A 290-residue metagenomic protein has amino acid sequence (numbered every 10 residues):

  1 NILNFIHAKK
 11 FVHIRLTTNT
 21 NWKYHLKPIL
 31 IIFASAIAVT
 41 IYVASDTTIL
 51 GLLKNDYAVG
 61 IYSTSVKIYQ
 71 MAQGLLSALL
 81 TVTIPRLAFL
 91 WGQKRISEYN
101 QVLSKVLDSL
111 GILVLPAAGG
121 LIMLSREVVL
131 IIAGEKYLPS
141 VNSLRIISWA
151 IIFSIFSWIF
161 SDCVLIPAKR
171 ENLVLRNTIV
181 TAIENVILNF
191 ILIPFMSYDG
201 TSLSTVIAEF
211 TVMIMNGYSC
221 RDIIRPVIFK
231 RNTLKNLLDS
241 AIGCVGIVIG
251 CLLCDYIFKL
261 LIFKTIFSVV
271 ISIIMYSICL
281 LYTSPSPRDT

Functional and structural regions predicted by a protein language model:
N1-F5, S35, V39, V43 (+5 more regions): Short runs within selected transmembrane alpha-helices of multi-pass transporters and secretion channels
N1-I6, T48, L75, A118-M123 (+7 more regions): Membrane-embedded alpha-helical segments of multi-pass transporters/permeases
I2-V43, T48, V82, R86-Q101 (+1 more regions): Interhelical loop/hinge segments that connect adjacent transmembrane helices in multipass membrane
T20-I31, V106-L110, S143, A208-V269: Membrane-interface "helix-start" segments
S35, L113, A117, L121 (+7 more regions): Alpha-helical transmembrane segments of multipass membrane proteins
L50, K54-N55, S125-R126, A133-Y137 (+3 more regions): Short helix-capping/hinge motifs at transmembrane helix termini and TM-loop junctions
I61-T178: Specific pore-lining/lateral-gate transmembrane helices of multi-pass inner-membrane transport and insertion machines
Y282-T290: Single conserved hydrophobic/aromatic residue that forms the stacking wall/gate of nucleotide- or nucleobase-binding
